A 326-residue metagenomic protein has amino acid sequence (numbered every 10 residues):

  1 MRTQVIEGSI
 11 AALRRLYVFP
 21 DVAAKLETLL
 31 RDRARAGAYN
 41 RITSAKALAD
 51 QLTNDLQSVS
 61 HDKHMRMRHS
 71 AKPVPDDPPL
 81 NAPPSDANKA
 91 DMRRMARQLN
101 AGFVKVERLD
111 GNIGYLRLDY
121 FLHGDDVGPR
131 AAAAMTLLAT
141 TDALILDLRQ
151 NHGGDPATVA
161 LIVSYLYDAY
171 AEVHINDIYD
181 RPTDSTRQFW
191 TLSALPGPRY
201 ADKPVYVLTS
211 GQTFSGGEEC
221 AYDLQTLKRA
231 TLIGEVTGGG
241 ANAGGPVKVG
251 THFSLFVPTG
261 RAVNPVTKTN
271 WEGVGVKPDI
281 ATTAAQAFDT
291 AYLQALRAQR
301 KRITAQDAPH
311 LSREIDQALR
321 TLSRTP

Functional and structural regions predicted by a protein language model:
M1-T28: Mature N-terminal segment immediately following signal peptide/propeptide cleavage in secreted/periplasmic
S9, L56, L116, L146 (+3 more regions): Terminal peptide-recognition signature
P20-G111, A305-P326: Extended, small/polar residue-biased N-terminal targeting/export presequences and adjacent propeptide/linker tracts
N100-G128, V266-T267: STAS-typified acidic loop motif
L116-R117, T140-H152, L208: Short acidic catalytic loops
G124-D142: A short, well-ordered alpha-helical element
G153-P204, L208, Q212, N242-K248 (+2 more regions): Gly/Ser/Thr-rich loop/hinge elements
T269-P326: Low-complexity, Gly/Ser/Thr/Pro-rich intrinsically disordered linker/tail segments
